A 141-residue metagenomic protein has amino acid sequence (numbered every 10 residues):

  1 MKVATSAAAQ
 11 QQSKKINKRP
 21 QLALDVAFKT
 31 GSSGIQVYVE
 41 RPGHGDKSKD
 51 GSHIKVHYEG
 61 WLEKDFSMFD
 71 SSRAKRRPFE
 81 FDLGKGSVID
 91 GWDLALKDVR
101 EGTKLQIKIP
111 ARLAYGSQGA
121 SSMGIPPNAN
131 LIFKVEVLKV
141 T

Functional and structural regions predicted by a protein language model:
M1-T141: Cross-family detector of peptidyl-prolyl cis-trans isomerase
